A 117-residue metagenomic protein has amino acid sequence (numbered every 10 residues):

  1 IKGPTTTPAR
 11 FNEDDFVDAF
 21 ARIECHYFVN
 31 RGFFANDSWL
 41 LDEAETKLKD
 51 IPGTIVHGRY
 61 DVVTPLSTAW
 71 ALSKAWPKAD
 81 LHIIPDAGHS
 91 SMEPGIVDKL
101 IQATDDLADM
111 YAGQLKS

Functional and structural regions predicted by a protein language model:
I1-A44, I51: Alpha/beta-hydrolase
E24, D61, L72: Hydrophobic, well-ordered secondary-structure elements that form the walls of internal hydrophobic environments
V29, G58, K74-D80, D105: Hydrophobic alpha-helix feature that most strongly marks membrane-spanning transmembrane helices and their immediate
T46-D50, P65, K74-A75: A structural signal for short secondary-structure junctions
L48-K49, I55-H57, D61: Short beta-strand/loop motif that positions the catalytic acidic residue of the alpha/beta-hydrolase fold
V62-T68: Conserved alpha/beta-hydrolase "acid-adjacent" motif
A79-S117: Catalytic active-site module of serine/aspartate enzymes centered on a nucleophile-bearing elbow/loop
